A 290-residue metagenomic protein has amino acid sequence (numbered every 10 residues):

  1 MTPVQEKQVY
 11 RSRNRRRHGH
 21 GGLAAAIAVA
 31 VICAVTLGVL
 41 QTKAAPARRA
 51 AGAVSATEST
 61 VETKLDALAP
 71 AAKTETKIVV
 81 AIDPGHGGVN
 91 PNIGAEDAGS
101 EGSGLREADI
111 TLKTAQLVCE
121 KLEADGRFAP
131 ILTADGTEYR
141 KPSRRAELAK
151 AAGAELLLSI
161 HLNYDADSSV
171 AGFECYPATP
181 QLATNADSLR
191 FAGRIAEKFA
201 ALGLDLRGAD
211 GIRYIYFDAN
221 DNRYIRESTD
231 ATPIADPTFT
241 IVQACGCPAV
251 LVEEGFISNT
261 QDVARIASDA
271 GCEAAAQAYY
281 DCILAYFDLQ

Functional and structural regions predicted by a protein language model:
M1-G21: N-terminal Lys/Arg-rich, disordered targeting/topogenic segments
A24-Q41: Hydrophobic membrane-insertion alpha-helices, especially the h-region of bacterial N-terminal signal peptides
T36-A56: Sec-dependent signal peptide cleavage junction
E58-L148, A152, D167, T179: Active-site histidine-acidic residue metal-binding/catalytic motifs, centered on HxH/HExxH-like signatures
V79-P84, A129-A134, L156-I160, E174-P177 (+3 more regions): Structural recognition of the beta-strand scaffold that forms the well-ordered cores of secreted hydrolase catalytic
H86-V89, D135-R140, L162-D167, P180-T184 (+4 more regions): Solvent-exposed loop/turn segments at secondary-structure junctions within structured extracellular/periplasmic domains
L112-C119, S143-A146, A154, S188-A196 (+4 more regions): Extracytoplasmic/secreted envelope proteins and their assembly/folding machinery, especially bacterial periplasmic
S159-D167, R213-Q290: Active-site-adjacent mobile loop/cap segments within catalytic or ligand-binding domains
